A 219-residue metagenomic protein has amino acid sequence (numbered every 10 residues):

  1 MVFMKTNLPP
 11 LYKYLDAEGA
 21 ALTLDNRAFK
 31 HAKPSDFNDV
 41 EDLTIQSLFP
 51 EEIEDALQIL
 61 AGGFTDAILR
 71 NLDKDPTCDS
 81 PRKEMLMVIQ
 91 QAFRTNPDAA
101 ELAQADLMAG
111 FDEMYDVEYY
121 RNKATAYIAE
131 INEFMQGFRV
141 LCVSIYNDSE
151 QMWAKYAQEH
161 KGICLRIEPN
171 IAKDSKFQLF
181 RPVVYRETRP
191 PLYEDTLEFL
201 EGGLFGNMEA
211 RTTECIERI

Functional and structural regions predicted by a protein language model:
M1-I219: Partner-binding and oligomerization surfaces adjacent to conserved cores of proteins that assemble macromolecular
